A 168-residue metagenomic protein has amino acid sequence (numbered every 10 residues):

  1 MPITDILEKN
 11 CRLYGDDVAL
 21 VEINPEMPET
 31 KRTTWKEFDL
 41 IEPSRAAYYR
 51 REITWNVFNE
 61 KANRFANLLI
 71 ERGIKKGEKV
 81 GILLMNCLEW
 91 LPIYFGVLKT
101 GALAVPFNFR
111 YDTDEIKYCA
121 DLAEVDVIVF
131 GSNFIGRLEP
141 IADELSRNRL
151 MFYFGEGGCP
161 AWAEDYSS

Functional and structural regions predicted by a protein language model:
D5-L7, E71-R72, K99-S167: Structural core segment of the AMP-binding/adenylate-forming
A19-C87, L91-Y94, D112-K117, S167-S168: Conserved AMP-binding/adenylate-forming core of the ANL superfamily
